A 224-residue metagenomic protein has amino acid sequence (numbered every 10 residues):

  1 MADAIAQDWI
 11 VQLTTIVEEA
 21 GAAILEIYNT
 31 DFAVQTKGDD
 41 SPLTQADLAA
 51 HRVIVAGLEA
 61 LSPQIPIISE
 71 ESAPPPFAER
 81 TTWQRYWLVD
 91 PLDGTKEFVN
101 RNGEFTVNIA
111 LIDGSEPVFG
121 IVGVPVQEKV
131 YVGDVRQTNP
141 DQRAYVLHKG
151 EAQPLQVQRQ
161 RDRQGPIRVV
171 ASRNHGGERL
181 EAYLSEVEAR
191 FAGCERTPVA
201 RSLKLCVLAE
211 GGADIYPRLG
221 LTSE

Functional and structural regions predicted by a protein language model:
M1-L92, A182-S185, V199: N-terminal subdomain of lithium-sensitive/metallo-dependent phosphomonoesterases centered on the IMPase/IPPase/PAP
I24, D47, L58, T95 (+4 more regions): Residue-level signal for inorganic ion chemistry
E70, G123, L219: Conserved residues at the C-terminal ends of beta-strands
R80-G150: DPxDG-like acidic metal-binding loop motif
Q156-E224: An extended, acidic
